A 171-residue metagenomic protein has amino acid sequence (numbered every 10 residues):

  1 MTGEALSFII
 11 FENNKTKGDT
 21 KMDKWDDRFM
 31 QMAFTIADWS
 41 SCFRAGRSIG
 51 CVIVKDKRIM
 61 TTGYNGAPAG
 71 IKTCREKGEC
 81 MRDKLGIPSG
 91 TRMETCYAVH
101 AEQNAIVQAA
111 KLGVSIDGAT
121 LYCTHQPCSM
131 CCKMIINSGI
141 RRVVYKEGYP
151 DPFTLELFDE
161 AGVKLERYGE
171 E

Functional and structural regions predicted by a protein language model:
E4-E171: Zinc-dependent deaminase catalytic domain
